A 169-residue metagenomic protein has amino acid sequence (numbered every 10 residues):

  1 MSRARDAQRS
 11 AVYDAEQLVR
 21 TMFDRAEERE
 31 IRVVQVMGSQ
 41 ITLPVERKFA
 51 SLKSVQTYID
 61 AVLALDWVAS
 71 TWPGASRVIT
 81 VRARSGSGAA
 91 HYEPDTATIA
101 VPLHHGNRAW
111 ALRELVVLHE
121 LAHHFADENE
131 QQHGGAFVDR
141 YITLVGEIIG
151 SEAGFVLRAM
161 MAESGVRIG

Functional and structural regions predicted by a protein language model:
M1-L115, H124-G169: Active-site-proximal or metal-binding-adjacent scaffold patches in catalytic folds
E120: Walker B catalytic acidic pair
